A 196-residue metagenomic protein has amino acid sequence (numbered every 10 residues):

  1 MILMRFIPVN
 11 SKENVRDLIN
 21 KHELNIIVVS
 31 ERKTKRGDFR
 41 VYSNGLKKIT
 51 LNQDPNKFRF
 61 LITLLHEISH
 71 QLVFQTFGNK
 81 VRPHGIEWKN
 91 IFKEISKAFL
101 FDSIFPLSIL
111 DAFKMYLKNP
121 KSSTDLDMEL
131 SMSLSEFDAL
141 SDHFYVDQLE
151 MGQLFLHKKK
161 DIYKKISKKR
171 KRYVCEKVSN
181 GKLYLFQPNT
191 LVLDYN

Functional and structural regions predicted by a protein language model:
I2, F6-K48, G78-N196: Metalloprotease/metallohydrolase-associated module, dominated by Zn2+-dependent proteases
S11-E13, D54-F58: Generic hydrophobic alpha-helical membrane-segment signal
L46-N56: Glycine/small-residue-rich interface belts in oligomeric ring/scaffold proteins and their assembly partners
Q53-P55, V73-T76: Short, histidine-centered active-site or binding-site loop motifs used for metal coordination, general acid-base
K57-I62, V81-G85: Alpha-helix N-cap/helix-initiation sites
I62-Q75: Active-site recognition of the HExxH zinc-binding catalytic motif
